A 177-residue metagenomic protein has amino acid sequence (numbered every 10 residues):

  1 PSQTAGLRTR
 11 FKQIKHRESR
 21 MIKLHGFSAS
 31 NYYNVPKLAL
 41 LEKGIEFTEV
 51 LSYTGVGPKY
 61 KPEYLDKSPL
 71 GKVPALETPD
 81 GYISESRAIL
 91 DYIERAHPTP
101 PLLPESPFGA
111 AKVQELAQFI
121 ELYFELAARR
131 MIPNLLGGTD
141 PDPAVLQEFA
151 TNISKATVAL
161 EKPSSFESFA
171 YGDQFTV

Functional and structural regions predicted by a protein language model:
P1-R20: Short, Lys/Arg-enriched N-terminal segments with co-localized hydrophobic residues within the first ~10-30 amino acids
K15-H16, R20-T151: GST-like domain detector, emphasizing the conserved glutathione-binding G-site in the N-terminal thioredoxin-like
R20, E167-F169: Generic structural motif recognizing short loop/turn segments at the entrances and edges of beta-strands
L102-E105, F169-D173: Short histidine-centered beta-strand/loop micro-motifs that create catalytic or ligand/metal-coordination sites
A128, A170-V177: GST superfamily/GST-like fold recognition
V145-F166: Amphipathic alpha-helical packing segments from all-alpha helical-bundle domains
